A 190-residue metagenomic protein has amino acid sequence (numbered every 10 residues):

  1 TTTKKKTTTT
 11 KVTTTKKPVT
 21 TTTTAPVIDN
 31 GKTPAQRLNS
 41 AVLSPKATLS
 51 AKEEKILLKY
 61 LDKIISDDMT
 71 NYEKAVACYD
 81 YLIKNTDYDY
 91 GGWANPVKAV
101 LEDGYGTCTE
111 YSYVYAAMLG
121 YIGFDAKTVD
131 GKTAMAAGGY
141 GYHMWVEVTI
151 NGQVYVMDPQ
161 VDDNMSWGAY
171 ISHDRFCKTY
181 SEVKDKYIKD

Functional and structural regions predicted by a protein language model:
T1-T24: Extracellular mucin-like PTS domains
A25-S40: Structured beta-strand-rich cores of soluble
V42-V100: Secondary-structure boundary elements
N71-C78, G104-L119: Active-site nucleophilic cysteine motif
V97-G106, D163: Carbohydrate-binding/catalytic loop surfaces
Y111-S181: Hydrophobic/aromatic-rich core segments of domains that either
T179-D190: Ligand-recognition surfaces built from glycine- and aromatic
